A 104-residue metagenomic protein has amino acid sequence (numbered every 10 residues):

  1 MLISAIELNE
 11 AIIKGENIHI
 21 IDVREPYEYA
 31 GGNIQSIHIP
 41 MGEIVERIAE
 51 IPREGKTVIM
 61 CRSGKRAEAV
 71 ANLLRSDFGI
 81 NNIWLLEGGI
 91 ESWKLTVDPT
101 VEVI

Functional and structural regions predicted by a protein language model:
M1-H19, V23-K56, K65-I104: Rhodanese-like catalytic fold shared by cysteine-dependent sulfurtransferases and DSP/PTP-type phosphatases
M60-C61: Short, surface-exposed ligand- or partner-binding patches at beta-edge/loop junctions that are enriched in aromatics
